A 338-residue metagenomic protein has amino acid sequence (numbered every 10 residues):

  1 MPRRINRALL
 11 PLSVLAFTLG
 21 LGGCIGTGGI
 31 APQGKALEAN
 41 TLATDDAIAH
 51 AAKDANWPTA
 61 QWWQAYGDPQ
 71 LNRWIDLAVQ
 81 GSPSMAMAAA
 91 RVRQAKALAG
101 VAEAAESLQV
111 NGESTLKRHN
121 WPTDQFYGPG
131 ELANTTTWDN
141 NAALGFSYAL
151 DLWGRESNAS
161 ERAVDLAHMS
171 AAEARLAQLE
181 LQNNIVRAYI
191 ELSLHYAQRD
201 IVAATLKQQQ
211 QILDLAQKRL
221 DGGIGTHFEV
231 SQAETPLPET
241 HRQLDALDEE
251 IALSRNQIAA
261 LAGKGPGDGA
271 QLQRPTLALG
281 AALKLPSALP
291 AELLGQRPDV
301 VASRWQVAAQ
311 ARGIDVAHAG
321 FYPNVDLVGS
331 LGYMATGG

Functional and structural regions predicted by a protein language model:
P2-Q80, V164, D248-G295, G337: Terminal intrinsically disordered/low-complexity segments used for targeting and assembly
A51, W57-Y66, S114-G145, D268-P286 (+2 more regions): Small/polar, glycine/serine/threonine/aspartate-rich low-complexity segments that form flexible
N56, Q64, V79, T135 (+5 more regions): Amphipathic alpha-helical coiled-coil scaffold segments and their short linker/junction regions
D68, G81-S84, A149, Y196 (+1 more regions): Short loop-to-helix capping motifs
L71-R73, D139-N141, R187, Q232: Transmembrane beta-barrel architecture of outer-membrane proteins
A86, Q109-T136, S147-L176, Q198 (+2 more regions): Small/polar (Gly/Ser/Thr/Ala-rich) solvent-exposed segments that form structured loops/beta-strands/short helices used
A90, Q94-A97: Membrane-embedded segments
E156, D165, A172-L289: Periplasmic alpha-helical coiled-coil/stalk elements that build and connect Gram-negative outer-membrane
